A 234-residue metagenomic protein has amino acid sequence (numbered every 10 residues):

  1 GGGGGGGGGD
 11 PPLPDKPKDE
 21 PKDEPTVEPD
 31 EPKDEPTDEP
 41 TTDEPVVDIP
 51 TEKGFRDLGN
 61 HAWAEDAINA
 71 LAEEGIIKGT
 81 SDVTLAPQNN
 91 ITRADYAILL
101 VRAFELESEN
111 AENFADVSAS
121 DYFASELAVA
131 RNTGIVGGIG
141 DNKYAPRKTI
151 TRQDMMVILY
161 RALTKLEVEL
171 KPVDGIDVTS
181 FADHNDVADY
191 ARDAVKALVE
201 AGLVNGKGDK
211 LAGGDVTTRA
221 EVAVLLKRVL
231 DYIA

Functional and structural regions predicted by a protein language model:
G4-P17, P21-E65, K78-E126, T133-Q153 (+3 more regions): Feature responds to low-complexity, polar/acidic, surface-exposed segments characteristic of secreted/exported proteins
D193, E200-A201: GST-like fold's C-terminal all-alpha helical module
